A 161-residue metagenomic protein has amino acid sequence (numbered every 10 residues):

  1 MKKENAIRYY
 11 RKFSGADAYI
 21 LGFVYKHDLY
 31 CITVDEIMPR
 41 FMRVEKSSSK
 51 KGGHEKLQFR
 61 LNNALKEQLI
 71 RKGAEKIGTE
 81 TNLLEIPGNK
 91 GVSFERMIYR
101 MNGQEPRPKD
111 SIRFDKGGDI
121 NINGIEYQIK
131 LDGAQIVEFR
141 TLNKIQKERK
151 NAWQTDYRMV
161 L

Functional and structural regions predicted by a protein language model:
M1, R113-E126: Short acidic loop-to-beta-strand element that houses the catalytic metal-binding Asp/Glu of nuclease active sites
K2-F23, E85, Q104, I129-L161: Catalytic cores of nucleic-acid endonucleases
I20-L21, C31-T33, N121, E126-Q128: A structural signal for short, well-ordered beta-strand segments and their strand-loop junctions that often border
V24, I32-I77: Intrinsically disordered, low-complexity terminal regions enriched in charged/polar residues
K26-D28, N63-F114, K150-A152: Acidic-basic catalytic patches of nuclease active cores, encompassing PD-(D/E)XK and other metal-cofactor nuclease
Y30-V34, E138-F139: A short secondary-structure junction signal
